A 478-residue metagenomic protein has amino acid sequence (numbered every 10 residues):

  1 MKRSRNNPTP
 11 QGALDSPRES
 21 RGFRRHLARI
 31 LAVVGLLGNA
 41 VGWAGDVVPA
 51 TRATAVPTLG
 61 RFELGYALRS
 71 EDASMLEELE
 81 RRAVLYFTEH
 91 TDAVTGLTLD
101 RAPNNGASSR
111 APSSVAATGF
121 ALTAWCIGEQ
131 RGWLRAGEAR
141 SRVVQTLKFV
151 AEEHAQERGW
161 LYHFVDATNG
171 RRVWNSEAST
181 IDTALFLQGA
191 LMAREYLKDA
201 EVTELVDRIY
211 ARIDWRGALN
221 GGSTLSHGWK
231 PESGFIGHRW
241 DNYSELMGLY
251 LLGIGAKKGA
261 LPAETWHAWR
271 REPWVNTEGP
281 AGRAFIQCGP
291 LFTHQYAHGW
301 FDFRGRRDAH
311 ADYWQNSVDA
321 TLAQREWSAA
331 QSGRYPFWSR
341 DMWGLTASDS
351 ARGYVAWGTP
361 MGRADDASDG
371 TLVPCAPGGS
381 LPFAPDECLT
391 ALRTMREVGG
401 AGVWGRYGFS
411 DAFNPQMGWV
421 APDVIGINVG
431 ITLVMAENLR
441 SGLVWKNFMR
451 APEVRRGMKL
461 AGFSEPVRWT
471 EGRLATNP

Functional and structural regions predicted by a protein language model:
M1: C-terminal, flexible cofactor-proximal segment of oxidoreductases
S4-P8, G12, E19-L31: Bacterial N-terminal signal peptides that target proteins for export
A28-A40: Bacterial N-terminal signal peptides
V48-P478: Ser/Thr/Asn(+Pro)-rich, low-complexity disordered segments
